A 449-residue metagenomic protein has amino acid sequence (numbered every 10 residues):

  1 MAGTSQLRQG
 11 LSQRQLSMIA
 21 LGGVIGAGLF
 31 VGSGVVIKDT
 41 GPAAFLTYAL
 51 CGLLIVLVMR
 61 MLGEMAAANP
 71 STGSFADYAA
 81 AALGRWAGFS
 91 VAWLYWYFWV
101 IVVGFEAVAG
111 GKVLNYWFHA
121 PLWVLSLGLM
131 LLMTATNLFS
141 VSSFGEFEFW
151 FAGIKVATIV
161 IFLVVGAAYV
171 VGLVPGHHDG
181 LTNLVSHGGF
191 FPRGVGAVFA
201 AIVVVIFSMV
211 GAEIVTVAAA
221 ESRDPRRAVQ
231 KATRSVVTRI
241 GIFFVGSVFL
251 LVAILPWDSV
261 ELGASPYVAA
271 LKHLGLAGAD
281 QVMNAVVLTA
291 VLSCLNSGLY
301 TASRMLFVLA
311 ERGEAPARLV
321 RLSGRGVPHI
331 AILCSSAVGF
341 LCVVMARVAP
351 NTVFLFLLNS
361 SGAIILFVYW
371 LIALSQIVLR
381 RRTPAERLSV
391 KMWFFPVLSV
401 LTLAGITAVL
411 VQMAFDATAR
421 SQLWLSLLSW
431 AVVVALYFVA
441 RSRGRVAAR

Functional and structural regions predicted by a protein language model:
M1-S33, K38-A43, V56-R60, T72 (+7 more regions): Membrane-interface "cap" regions at the ends of multi-pass membrane proteins
A2-L7, A44-F45, H119-P121, G153-A285: Helix-loop-helix junctions that connect adjacent transmembrane segments in multi-pass membrane transporters
R8, V31-L125, L129, V236-V245 (+1 more regions): Extracellular loop-to-transmembrane helix junctions
D39, V170, S360-I365, F394-R449: A generic transmembrane alpha-helix motif of multi-pass inner-membrane proteins
S71, L94-V108, M209-S222, A277-A317 (+2 more regions): Membrane-helix boundary/coupling elements in multi-pass transport proteins
D77-A80, G84, V113-Y116, A201 (+2 more regions): TM-loop-TM module centered on a large, flexible mid-protein loop between adjacent transmembrane helices in multi-pass
G111, W123-D179, M209, T233-V237 (+3 more regions): Membrane-interface loop-to-helix entry segments
W150-F151, R318-H329, L366-T418: C-terminal membrane-solvent junction of multi-pass transporters and transport-like membrane proteins
